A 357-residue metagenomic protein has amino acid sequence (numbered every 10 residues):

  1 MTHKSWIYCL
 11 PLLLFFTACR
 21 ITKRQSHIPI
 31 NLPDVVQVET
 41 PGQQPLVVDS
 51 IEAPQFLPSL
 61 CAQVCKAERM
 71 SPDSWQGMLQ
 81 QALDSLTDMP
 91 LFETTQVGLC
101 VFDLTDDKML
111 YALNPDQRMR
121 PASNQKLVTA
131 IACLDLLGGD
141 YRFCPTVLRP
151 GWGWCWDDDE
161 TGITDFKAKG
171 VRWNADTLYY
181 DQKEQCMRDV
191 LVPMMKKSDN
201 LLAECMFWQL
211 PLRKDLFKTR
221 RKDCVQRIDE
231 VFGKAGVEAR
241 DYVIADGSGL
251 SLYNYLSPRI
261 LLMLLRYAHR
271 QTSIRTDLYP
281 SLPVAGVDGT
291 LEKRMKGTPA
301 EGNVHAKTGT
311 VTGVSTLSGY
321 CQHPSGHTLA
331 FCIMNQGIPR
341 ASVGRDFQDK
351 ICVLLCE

Functional and structural regions predicted by a protein language model:
M1-I7: Bacterial N-terminal signal peptides that target proteins for export
F16-A18: C-terminal motif of bacterial Sec signal peptides marking the signal peptidase cleavage site
R20-T22: Bacterial signal peptide processing site
V36-T105, Y111-Q117, E357: Beta-lactamase-like hydrolase cores
D107, P121-G139, M194, F331: Active-site SXXK
L136-W152, I163, K167, R275-Y279: Short, well-structured active-site flanking segments
D159-Y279: A small/polar active-site loop signature that marks catalytic segments
V243-E357: C-terminal soluble interaction/assembly domains
